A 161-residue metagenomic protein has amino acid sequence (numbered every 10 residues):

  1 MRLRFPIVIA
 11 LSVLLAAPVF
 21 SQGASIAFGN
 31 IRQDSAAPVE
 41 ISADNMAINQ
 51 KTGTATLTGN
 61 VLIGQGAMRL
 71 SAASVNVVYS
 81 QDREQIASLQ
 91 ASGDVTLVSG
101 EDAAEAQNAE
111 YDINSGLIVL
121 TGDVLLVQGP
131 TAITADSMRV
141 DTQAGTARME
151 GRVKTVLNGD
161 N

Functional and structural regions predicted by a protein language model:
M1-N161: Mature-chain termini and adjacent capping regions
